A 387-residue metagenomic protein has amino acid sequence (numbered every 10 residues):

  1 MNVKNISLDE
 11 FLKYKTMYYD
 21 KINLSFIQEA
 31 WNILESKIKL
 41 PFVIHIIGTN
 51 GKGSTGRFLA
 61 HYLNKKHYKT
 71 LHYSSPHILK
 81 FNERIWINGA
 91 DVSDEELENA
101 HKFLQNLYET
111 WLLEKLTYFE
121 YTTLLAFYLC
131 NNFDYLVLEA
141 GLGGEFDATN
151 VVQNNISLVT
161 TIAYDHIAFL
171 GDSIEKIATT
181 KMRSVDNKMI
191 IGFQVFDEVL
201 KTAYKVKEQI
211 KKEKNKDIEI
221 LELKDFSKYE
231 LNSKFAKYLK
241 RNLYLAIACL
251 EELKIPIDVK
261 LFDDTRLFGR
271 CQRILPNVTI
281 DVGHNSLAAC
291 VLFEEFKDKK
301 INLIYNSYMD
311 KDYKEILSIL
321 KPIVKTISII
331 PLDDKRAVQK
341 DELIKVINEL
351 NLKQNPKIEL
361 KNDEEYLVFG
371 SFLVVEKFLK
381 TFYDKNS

Functional and structural regions predicted by a protein language model:
M1-G48, T55-Y68, Y73, E109-T110: Short functional linear segments
Q28-K39, K65-V152, A168, D197: ATP-dependent carboxylate-amine ligase catalytic core
L40-F42, Y135-L138, D147-L158, A163-H166 (+1 more regions): Nucleotide phosphate-binding/pyrophosphate-handling subdomain across enzymes that bind or process nucleotide phosphates
L59-N64, C130, L320, I347 (+1 more regions): Hydrophobic alpha-helical packing residues
Y73, K188-Q194, L303-N306, K325-D333: Short internal beta-strands
T110, Y135-E139, N154-P256: Acidic, Mg2+-coordinating active-site environments of NTP-dependent enzymes
Q194-L223, A236, K240, Y313-E365: C-terminal helical cap/extension that packs against the catalytic core of soluble nucleotide-cofactor enzymes
E359-Y383: A glycine-rich beta-strand to alpha-helix segment that forms a phosphate/ribose-binding loop at ligand/cofactor sites
